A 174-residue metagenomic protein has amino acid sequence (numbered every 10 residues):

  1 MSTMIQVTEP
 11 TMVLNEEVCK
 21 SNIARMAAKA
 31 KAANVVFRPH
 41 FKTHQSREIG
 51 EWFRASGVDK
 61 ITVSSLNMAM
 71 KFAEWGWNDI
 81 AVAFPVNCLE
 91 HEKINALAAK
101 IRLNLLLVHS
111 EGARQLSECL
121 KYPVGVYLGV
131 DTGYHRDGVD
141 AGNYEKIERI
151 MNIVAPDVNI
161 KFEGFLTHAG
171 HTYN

Functional and structural regions predicted by a protein language model:
M1-L14: Generic N-terminal amphipathic, Lys/Arg-enriched alpha-helix
V7-E9, N34, K100-R102: Short, solvent-exposed beta-strand edge segments and adjacent coil->beta transition regions
M12-N15, C19, I23, H109 (+2 more regions): Generic structural signal for well-ordered, non-membrane alpha-helical segments in soluble metabolic enzymes
V18-I49, K60-T62: N-terminal glycine-rich anion-binding loops that anchor highly charged ligand groups
H40-N174: Active-site-proximal beta-alpha core segment in soluble small-molecule metabolic enzymes
